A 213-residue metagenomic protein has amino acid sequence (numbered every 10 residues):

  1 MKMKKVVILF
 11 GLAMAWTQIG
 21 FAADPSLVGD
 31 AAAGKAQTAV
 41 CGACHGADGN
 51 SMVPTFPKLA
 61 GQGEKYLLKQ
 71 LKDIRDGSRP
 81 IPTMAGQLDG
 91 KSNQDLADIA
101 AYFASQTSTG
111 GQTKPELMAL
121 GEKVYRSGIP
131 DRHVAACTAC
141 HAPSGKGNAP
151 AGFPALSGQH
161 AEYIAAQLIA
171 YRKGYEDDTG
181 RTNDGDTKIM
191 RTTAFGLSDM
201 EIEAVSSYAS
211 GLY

Functional and structural regions predicted by a protein language model:
M1-I8: Bacterial N-terminal signal peptides that target proteins for export
L9-T17: Bacterial N-terminal signal peptides
Q18-T38, M52-V53, S105-H133: Electrostatic cytochrome c docking/interface patches
S26-G77: The feature marks the first
D30, Q37, G63, Q70 (+6 more regions): Stable alpha-helical elements in mature extracytoplasmic
G34, C41-A47, I99, V134-G145 (+2 more regions): The canonical Cys-X-X-Cys-His
K35-A39, E64, L68, G128-T138 (+1 more regions): Sequence context surrounding c-type heme c attachment/ligation sites in exported
M52-K58, D73-E116, A149-A155, G174-A204 (+1 more regions): Axial heme c-ligation environment in periplasmic c-type cytochrome domains
